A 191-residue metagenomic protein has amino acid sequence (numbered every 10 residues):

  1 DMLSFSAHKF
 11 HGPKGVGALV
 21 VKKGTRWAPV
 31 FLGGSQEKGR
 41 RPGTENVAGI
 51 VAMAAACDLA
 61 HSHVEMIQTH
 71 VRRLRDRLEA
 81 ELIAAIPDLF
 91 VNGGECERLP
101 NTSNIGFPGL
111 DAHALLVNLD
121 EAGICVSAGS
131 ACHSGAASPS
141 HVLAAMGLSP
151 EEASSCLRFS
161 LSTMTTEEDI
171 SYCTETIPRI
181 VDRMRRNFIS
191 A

Functional and structural regions predicted by a protein language model:
D1-A55: Active-site PLP attachment segment
L3, D88-G93, V126-S130: A short linear hydrophobic-aromatic micro-motif
F10-P13, V20, P29-V30, T44 (+5 more regions): Solvent-exposed alpha-helices and their adjacent loops that cap or buttress functional pockets in soluble metabolic
P13, V47-I50, C57, R75 (+6 more regions): A general structural signal for well-ordered alpha-helical segments in protein cores
G49, S134, S138-A191: PLP-dependent enzyme catalytic core of the Aspartate aminotransferase-like
C57-A80, F90-L99: Structural signature of PLP-dependent enzymes
S103-R158: Conserved C-terminal alpha-helix-loop-beta "cap" of PLP-dependent enzymes that closes/shapes the active-site mouth
